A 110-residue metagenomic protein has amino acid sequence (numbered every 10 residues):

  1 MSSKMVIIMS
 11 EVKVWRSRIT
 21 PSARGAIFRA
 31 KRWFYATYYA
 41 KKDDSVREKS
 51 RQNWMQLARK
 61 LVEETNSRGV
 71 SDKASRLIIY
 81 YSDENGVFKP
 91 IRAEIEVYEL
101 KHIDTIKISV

Functional and structural regions predicted by a protein language model:
S3-A26, K31, K41, S82-V110: Long protein-protein interaction modules used by eukaryotic assembly/scaffold proteins
Y38-D44: Feature for intrinsically disordered/low-complexity regulatory segments and propeptides
D44-Q52, S109-V110: Polyanion-binding surfaces on beta-sheet-dominated domains and ring/shell assemblies
S50-Q52, Q56-K60, S67-P90: Short, structured protein-protein interaction patches enriched in aromatics and acidic/basic residues, typified by
T65-S71, Y98-I103: Short, cysteine-centered beta-strand-loop-beta hairpins and adjacent loop/turn segments enriched in charged/polar
